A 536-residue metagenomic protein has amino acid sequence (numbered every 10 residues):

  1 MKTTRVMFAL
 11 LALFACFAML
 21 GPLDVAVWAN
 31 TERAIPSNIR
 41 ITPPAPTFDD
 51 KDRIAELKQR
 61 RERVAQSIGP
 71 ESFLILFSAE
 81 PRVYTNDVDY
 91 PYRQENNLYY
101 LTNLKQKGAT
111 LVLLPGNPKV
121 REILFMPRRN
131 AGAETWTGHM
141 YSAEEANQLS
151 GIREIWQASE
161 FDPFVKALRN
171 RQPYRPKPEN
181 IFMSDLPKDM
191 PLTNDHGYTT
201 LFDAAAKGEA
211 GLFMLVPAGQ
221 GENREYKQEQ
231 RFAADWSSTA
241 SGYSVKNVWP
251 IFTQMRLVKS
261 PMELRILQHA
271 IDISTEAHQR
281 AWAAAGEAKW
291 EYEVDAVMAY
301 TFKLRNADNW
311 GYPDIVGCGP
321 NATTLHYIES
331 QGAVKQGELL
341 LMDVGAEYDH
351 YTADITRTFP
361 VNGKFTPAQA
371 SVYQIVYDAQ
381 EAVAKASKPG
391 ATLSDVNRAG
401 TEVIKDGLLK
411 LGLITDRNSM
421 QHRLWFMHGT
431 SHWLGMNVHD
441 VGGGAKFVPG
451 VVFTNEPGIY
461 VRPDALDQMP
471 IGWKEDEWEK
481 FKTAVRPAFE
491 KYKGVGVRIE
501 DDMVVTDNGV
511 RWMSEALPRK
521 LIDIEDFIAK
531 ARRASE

Functional and structural regions predicted by a protein language model:
K2, L23-E536: Active-site neighborhoods and metal-handling regions in enzymes and metal-associated proteins
T4-V6: N-terminal Sec-pathway targeting helices
A9-P22: Bacterial N-terminal signal peptides
